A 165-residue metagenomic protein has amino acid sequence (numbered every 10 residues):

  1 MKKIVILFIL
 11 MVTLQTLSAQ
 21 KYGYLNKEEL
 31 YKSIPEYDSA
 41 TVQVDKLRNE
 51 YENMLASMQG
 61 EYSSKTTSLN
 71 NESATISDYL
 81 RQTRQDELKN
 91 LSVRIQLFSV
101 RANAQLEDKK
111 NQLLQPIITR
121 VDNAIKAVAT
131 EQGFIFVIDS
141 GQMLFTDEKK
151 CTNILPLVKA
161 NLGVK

Functional and structural regions predicted by a protein language model:
M1-Y22: Bacterial Sec-dependent N-terminal signal peptides
Q20-K165: Amphipathic, charged alpha-helical segments and their helix-to-coil junctions in extracytoplasmic/peripheral assemblies
